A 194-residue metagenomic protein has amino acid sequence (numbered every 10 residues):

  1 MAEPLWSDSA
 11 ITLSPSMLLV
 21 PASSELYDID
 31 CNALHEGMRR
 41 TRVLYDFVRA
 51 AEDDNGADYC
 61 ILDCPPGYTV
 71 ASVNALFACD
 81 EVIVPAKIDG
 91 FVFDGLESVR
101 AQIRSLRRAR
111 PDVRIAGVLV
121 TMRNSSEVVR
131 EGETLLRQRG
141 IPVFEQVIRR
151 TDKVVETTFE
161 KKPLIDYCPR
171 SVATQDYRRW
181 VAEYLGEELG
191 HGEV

Functional and structural regions predicted by a protein language model:
M1-V194: P-loop NTP-binding core
